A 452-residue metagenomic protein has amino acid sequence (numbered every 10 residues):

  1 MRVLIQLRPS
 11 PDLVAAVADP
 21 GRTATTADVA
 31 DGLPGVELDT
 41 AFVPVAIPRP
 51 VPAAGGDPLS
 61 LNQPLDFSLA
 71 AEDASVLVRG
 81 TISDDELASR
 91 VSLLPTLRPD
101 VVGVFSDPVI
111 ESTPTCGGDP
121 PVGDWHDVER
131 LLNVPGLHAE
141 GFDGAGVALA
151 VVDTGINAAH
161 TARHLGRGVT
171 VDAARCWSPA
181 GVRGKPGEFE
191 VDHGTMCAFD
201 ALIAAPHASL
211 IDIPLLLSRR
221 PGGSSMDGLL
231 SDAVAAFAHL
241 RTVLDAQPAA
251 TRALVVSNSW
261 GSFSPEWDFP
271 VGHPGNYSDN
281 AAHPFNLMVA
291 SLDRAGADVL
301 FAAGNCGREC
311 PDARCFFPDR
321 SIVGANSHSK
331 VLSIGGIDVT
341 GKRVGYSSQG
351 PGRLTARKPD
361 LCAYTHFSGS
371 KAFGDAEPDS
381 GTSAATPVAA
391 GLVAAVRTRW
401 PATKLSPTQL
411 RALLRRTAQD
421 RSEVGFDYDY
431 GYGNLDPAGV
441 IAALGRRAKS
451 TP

Functional and structural regions predicted by a protein language model:
P11, P44-E129, P135-G136: Autoinhibitory propeptides
V17-A30, S89-R98: Short amphipathic alpha-helices in soluble, non-transmembrane regions that often serve as interface/regulatory elements
T25-F42, V101-V102, H126, V134-A204 (+5 more regions): Active-site core segment of subtilase-fold serine proteases
V109, G155-N157, M196, G261-F263 (+4 more regions): Catalytic metal-binding/acid-base residues of hydrolase active sites
A145-A148, P206-L210, A249-V255, R294-V299 (+2 more regions): Loop/turn elements at helix/coil->beta-strand transitions in domains of secreted/extracellular proteins
D153-G155, T161-R163, D312-T398: Extracellular S/T/G-rich loop segment that most often corresponds to the catalytic His/Ser-adjacent loop
A201, I213-L217, L361-N434: Hydrolase catalytic cores
L216-G324, A372-T386, F426-D429: Substrate-binding/access-modulating region of protease and related hydrolase catalytic domains
